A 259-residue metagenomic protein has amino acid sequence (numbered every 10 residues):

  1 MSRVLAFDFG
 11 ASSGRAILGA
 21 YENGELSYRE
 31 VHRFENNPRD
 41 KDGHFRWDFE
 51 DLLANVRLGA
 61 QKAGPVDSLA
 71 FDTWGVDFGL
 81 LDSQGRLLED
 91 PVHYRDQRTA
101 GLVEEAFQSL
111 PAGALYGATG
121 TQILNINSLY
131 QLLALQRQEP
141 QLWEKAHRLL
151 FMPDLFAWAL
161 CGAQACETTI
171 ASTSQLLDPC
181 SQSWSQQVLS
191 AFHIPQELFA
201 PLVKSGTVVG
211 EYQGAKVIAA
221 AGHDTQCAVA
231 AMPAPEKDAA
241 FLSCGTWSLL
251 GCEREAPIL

Functional and structural regions predicted by a protein language model:
M1-E89, G117, K145, A200 (+2 more regions): N-terminal glycine/serine-rich phosphate-binding loop of ATP-dependent small-molecule kinases, especially carbohydrate
F9-A11, L115-T225: Gly/Ser/Thr-rich active-site cleft segment
G14, T73, L129, C227-V229: Short glycine/serine/threonine-rich phosphate/pyrophosphate-binding segments that cradle anionic phosphate groups
P38-R39, A100-G101, V208-G210: A short acidic, often aromatic-flanked loop/helix-cap motif at beta-alpha or helix-coil junctions that lines enzyme
D48, L69, D96, L135 (+1 more regions): Residue-level signal for inorganic ion chemistry
R57-G64, Q136, A157, A230-A231: Generic structural signal for well-ordered alpha-helical scaffold segments
F78-S83, L87-A106, A146, L150-W184 (+1 more regions): Glycine-rich phosphate-binding loop of actin/hexokinase-like ATP-binding domains
Q108-A112: Conserved FAD-binding subdomain of flavin-dependent enzymes
